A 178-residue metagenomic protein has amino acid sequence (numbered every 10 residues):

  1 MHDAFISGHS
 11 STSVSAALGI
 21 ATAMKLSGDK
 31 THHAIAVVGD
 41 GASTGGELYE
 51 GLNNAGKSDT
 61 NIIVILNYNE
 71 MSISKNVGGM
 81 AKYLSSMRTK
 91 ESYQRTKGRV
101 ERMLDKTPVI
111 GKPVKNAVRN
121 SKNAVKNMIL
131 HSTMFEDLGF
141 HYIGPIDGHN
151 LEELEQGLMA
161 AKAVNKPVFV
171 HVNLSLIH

Functional and structural regions predicted by a protein language model:
M1-S58: Cofactor-binding active-site loop characterized by glycine-rich and histidine/acidic residues
L18, S43-L52, I73-S85, E155-G157: Short acidic, glycine/serine/threonine-rich loops at helix termini
T22-H33, G79-G157: Conserved thiamine diphosphate
V37-V38, I63-N67, H171-S175: Short beta-strand segments
K57-M71, S92: A glycine-rich helix N-cap at a beta->alpha junction
G148, A161-V164: Hydrophobic helices that insert into or interface with lipid environments
H178: Conserved small/polar residues in nucleotide/adenosyl-binding loops
